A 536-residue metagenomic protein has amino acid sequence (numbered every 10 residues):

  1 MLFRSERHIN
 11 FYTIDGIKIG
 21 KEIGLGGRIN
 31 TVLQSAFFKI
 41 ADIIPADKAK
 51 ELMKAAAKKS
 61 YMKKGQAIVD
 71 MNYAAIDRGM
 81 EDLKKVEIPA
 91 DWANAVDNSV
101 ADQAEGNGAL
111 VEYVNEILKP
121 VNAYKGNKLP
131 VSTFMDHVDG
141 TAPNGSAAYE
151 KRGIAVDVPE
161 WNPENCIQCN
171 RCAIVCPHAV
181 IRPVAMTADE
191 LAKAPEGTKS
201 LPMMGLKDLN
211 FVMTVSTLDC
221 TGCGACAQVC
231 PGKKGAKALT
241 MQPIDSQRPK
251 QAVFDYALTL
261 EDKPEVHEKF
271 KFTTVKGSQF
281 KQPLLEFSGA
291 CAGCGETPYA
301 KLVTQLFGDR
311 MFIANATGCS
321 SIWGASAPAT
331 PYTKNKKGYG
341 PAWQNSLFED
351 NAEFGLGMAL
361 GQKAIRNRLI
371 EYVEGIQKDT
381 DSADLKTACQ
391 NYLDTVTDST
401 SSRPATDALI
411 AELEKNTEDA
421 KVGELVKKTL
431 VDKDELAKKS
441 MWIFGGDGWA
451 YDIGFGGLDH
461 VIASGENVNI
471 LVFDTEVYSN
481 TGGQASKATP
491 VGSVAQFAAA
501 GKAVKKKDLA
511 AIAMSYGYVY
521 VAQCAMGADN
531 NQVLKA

Functional and structural regions predicted by a protein language model:
M1-K119, L191-P195, V491-Q496: Active-site cofactor/cluster-binding pocket
F3-R4, K250-F270, P331-A342, A485-K507: Acidic, Ser/Thr-rich peripheral helices and adjacent loops at domain boundaries
I23-L25, R171, M186-A188, A192-G197 (+10 more regions): Short acidic, glycine/serine/threonine-rich loops at helix termini
D42, A55-A67, F348-K421: N-terminal leader/propeptide and maturation segments of large enzyme subunits in energy/redox metabolism and hydrolases
P45, A49-K59, D70, V138-V158 (+5 more regions): Ferredoxin-type iron-sulfur electron-transfer modules in oxidoreductases and energy-metabolism complexes
G145-A147, R171-L191, S216, A225-S246 (+4 more regions): Iron-sulfur cluster-binding cysteine motifs and their immediate structural context in ferredoxin-like electron-transfer
F280, L285-T317, S321-P328: N-terminal amphipathic, basic-rich helices that act as targeting or association modules
T429, A437-I443, D452-N467, F473 (+1 more regions): Glycine-rich ThDP/TPP pyrophosphate-binding loop and its adjacent helix/strand module within ThDP-dependent enzymes
